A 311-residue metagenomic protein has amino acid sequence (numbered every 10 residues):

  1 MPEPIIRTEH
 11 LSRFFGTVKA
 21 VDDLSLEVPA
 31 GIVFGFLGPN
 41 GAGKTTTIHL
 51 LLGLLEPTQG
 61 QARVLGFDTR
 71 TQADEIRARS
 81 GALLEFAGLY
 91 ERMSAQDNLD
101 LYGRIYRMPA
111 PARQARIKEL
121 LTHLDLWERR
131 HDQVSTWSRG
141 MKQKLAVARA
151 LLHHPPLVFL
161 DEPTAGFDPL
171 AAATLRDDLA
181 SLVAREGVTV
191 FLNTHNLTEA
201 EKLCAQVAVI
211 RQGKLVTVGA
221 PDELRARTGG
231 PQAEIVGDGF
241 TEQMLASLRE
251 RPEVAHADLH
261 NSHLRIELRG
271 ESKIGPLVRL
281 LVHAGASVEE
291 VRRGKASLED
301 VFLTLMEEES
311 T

Functional and structural regions predicted by a protein language model:
E3-T8, R13-R211, L215-T217: ABC transporter nucleotide-binding domains
E9-L11, A257, V291: Generic beta-strand hydrophobic packing signal
A20, Q72, E199, F240-M244 (+2 more regions): Short phosphate-engaging motifs
Q72, E91, L126, G237-F240 (+2 more regions): Residue-level signature of the cytosolic catalytic core of signaling kinases
R176-R269: ABC transporter nucleotide-binding domain
R269-T311: C-terminal coupling/interaction segments
